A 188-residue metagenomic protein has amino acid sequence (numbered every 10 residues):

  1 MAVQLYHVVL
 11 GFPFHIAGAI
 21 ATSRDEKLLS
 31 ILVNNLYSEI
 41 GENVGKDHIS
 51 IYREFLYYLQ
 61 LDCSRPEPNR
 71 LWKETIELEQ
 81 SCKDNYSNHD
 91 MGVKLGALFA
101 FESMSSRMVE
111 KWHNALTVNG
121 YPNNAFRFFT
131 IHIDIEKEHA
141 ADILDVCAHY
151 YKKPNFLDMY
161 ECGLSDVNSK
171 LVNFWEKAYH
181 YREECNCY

Functional and structural regions predicted by a protein language model:
M1-Y188: Non-heme di-metal
